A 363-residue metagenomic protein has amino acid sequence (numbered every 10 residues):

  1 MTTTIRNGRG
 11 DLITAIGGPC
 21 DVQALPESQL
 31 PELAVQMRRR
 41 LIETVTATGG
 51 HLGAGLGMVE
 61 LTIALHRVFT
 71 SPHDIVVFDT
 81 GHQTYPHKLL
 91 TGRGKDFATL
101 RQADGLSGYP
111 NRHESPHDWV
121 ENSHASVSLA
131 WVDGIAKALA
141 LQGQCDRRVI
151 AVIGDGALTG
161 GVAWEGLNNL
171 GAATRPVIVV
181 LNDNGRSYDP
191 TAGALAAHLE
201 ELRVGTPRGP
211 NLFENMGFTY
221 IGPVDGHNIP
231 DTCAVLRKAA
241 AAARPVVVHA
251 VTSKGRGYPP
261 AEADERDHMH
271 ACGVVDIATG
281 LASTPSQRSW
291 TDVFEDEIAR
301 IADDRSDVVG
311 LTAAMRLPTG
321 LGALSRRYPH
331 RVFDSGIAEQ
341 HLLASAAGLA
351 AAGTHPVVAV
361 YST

Functional and structural regions predicted by a protein language model:
T2-T91, E214-I229, C233-L236, A242 (+1 more regions): N-terminal amphipathic, basic-rich helices that act as targeting or association modules
G8-L12, L30-R40, T99-R112, L321 (+1 more regions): Active-site-adjacent bridging/hinge elements
G18-Q23, I42-G50, E114-E121, F218-G222 (+6 more regions): Glycine- and acidic
H51-A173, W290, D307-V308, T312-A313 (+1 more regions): Cofactor-binding active-site loop characterized by glycine-rich and histidine/acidic residues
A54, V76-D79, A151, V179-N182 (+5 more regions): General beta-strand structural signal in soluble alpha/beta enzymes
I75, S253-K254, Y258-T363: Non-catalytic terminal/interface segments that mediate subunit docking, oligomerization, and allosteric communication
T84-Y85, T159, G185-D189, G255 (+2 more regions): Short gly/pro/ser/thr-enriched loop/turn and capping motifs at secondary-structure boundaries
D118-Q287, T291-D296: Glycine-rich ThDP/TPP pyrophosphate-binding loop and its adjacent helix/strand module within ThDP-dependent enzymes
